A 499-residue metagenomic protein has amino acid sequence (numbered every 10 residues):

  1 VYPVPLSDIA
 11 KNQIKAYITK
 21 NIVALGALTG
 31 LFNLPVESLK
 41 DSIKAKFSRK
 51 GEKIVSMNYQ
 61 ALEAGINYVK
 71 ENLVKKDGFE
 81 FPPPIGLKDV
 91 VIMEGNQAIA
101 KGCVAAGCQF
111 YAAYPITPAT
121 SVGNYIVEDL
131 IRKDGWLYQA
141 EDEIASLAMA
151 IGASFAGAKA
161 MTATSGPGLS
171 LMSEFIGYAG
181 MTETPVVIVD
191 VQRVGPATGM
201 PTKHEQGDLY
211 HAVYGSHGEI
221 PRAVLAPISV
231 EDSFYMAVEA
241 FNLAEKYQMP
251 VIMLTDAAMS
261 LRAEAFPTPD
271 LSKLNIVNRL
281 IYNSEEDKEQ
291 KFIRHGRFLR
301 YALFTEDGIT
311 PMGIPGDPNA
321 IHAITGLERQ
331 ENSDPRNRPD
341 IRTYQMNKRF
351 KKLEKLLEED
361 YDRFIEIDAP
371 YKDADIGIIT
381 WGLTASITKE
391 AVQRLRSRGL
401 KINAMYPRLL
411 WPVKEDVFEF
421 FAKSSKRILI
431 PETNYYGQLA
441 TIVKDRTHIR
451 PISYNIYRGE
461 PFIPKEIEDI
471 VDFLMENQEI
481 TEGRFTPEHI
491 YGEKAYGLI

Functional and structural regions predicted by a protein language model:
V1-A106, F110-A112: Active-site cofactor/cluster-binding pocket
V1-V4, E37-S38, K70-F81, T117-L130 (+2 more regions): Acidic-glycine-rich active-site phosphate/pyrophosphate-binding loop
P5, T164, V187-D190, A226 (+3 more regions): Short beta-strand segments
F47, E71-K88, C103-C108, V127-K133 (+4 more regions): Gly-rich Lys/Arg/Thr-decorated short loops/hinges at beta-loop-alpha junctions or inter-strand turns that position
I92-N96, A100-A106, M236, F241-I499: Flexible, low-complexity linker and terminal segments
A112, S121, M172, A197-T198 (+2 more regions): Short helix/loop capping segments that flank catalytic or ligand/cofactor-binding pockets
A112, Y138, A160-T162, V186-V189 (+3 more regions): Short hydrophobic alpha-helical runs that function as membrane-insertion/retention elements
T117-Y214, A223-A244, S397: Thiamine diphosphate
